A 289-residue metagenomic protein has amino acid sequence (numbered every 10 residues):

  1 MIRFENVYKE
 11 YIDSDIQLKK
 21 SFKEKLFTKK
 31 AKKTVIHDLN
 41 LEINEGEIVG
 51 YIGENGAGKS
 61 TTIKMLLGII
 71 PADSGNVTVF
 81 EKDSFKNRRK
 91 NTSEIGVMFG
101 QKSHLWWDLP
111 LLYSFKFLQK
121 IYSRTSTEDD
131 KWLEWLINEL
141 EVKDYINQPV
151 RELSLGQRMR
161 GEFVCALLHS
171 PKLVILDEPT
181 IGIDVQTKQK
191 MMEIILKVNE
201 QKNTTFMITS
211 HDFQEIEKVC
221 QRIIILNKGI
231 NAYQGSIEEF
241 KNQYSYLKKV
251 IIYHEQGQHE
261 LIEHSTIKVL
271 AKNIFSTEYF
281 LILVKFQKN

Functional and structural regions predicted by a protein language model:
L18-K25, K116, K120, E128-Y145: Conserved ABC ATPase "signature" region
G75-K86, K90-N91: Conserved ABC transporter NBD signature motif
P149-L153: Conserved ABC ATPase signature
S170: Conserved catalytic motifs of ABC-family nucleotide-binding domains
V174-D177: Catalytic Walker B motif of ABC-type/P-loop ATPase nucleotide-binding domains
M192-F280: ABC transporter nucleotide-binding domain
